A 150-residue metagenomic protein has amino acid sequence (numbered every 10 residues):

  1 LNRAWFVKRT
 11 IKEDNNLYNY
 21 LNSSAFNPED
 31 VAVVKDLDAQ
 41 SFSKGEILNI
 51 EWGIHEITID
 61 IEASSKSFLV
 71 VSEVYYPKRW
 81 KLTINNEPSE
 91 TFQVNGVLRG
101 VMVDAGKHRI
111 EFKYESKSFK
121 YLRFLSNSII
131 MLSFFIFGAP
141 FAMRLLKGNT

Functional and structural regions predicted by a protein language model:
L1-S41: Catalytic cores of secreted or luminal carbohydrate-active enzymes
S24-T150: Active-site-proximal, structured, solvent-exposed surfaces of multi-pass membrane proteins that position macromolecular
